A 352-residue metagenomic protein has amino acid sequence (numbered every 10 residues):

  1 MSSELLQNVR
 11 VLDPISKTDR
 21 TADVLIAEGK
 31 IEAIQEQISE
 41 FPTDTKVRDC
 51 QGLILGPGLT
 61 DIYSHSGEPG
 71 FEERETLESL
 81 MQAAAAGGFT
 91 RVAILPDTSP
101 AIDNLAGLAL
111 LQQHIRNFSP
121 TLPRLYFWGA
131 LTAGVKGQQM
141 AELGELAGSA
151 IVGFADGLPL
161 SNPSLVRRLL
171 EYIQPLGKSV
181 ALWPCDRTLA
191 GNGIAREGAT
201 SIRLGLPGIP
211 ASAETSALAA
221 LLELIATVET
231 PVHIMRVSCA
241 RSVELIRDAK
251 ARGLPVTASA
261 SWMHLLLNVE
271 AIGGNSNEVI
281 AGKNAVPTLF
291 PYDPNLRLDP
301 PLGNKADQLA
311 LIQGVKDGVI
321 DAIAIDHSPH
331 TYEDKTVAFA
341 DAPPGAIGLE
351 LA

Functional and structural regions predicted by a protein language model:
M1-P42: N-terminal metal-binding scaffold of metallo-dependent hydrolase/deaminase domains
V9, G29, G52, Y63 (+8 more regions): Divalent metal-coordination and catalytic microenvironments
I38-L55: Active-site metal-binding motif and surrounding structural segment of the metallo-beta-lactamase
L53-I115: Metal-associated gating/positioning segment near the N- to mid-region
I62-E75, P96, Y126-Q139, L158 (+2 more regions): Active-site mouth loops of central-metabolism enzymes
Q113-L131: A glycine-rich helix N-cap at a beta->alpha junction
M140-I323: Histidine/acidic residue-rich metal-binding segments in metalloenzymes
E214, A340-A352: Gly/Ser/Thr-rich active-site loops/lids in small-molecule metabolic enzymes that frequently grip phosphoryl groups
